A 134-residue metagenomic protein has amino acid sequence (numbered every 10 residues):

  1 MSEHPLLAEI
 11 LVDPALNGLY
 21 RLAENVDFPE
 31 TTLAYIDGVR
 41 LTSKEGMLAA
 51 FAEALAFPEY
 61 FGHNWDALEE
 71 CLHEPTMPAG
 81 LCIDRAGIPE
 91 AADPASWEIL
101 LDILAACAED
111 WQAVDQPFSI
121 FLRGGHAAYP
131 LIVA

Functional and structural regions predicted by a protein language model:
S2-A134: Positively charged, polar, low-complexity stretches
